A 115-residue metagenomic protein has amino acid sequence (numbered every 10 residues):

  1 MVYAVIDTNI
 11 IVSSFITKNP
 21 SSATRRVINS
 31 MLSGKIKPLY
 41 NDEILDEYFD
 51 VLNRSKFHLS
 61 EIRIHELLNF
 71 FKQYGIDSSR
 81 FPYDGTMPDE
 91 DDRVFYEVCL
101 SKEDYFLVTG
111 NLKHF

Functional and structural regions predicted by a protein language model:
M1-P38: Short, well-structured N-terminal submotif of metal-dependent ribonuclease cores
T8, D89-R93: Conserved glycosyltransferase catalytic-site signature
N9, D77-R80, V108-G110: Short beta-strands and strand-loop turn motifs
I10-I11, I44, K113-H114: Alpha-helix capping/helix-boundary segments
S14-T17, P82-P88: Short, flexible loop segments at the rims of nucleotide/cofactor-binding pockets, characterized by
N29-Y83: PIN-domain endoribonuclease scaffold, especially VapC-family toxins
I64-L67, P88, F115: Short acidic, glycine/proline-enriched helix-loop-strand junctions
D92-F115: Acidic, metal-binding active-site segment of PIN/NYN-like and related structure-specific nucleases
